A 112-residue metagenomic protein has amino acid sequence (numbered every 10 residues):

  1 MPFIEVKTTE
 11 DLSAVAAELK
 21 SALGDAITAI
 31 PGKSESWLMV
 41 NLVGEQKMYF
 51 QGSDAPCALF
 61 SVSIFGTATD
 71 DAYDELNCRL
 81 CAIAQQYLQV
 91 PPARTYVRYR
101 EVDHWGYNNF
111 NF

Functional and structural regions predicted by a protein language model:
M1-F112: Interaction-mediating elements
